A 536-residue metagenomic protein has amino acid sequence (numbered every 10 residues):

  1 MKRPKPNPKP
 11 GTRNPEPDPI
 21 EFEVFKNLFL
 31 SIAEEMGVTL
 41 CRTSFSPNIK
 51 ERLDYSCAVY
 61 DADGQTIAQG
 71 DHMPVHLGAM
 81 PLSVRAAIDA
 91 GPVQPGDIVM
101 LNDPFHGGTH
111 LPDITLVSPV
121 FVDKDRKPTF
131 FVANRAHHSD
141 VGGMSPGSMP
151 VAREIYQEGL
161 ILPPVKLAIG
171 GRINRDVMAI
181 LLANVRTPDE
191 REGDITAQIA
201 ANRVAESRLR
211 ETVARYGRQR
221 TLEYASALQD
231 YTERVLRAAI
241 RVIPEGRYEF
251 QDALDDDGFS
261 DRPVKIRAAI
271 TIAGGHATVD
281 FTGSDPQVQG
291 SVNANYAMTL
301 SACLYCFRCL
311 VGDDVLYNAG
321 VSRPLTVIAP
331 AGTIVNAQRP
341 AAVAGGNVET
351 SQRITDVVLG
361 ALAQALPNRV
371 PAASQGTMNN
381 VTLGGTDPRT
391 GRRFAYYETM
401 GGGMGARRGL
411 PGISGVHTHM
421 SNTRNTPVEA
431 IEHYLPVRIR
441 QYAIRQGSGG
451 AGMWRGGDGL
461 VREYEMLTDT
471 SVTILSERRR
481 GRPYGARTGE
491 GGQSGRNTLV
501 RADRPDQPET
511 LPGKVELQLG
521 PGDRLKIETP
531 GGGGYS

Functional and structural regions predicted by a protein language model:
K2-P4, E16-D123, P128-T278, T282-S536: Glycine/proline-enriched, intrinsically flexible loops and inter-domain linkers
P8-E16: Short polybasic linear motifs
